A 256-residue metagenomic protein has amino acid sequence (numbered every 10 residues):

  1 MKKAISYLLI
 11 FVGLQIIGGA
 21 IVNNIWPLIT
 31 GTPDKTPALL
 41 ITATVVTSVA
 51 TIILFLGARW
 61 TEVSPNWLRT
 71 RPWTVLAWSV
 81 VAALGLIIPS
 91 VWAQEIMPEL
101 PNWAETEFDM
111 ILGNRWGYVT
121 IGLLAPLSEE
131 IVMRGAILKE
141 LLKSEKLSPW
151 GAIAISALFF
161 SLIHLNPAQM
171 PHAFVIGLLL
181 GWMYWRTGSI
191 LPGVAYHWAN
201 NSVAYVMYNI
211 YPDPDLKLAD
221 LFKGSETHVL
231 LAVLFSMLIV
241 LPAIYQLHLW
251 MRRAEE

Functional and structural regions predicted by a protein language model:
I5-L9, I41, L76-V80, R115 (+5 more regions): Hydrophobic alpha-helical transmembrane segments
I10-A58, V75-S79, A232-V233: Alpha-helical transmembrane segments in multi-pass membrane proteins
I10-G13, L124, I155-F159, P171 (+3 more regions): Hydrophobic residues within alpha-helical transmembrane segments of multi-pass solute transporters/permease subunits
W26, D34-A38, E62-S128, L138-K143 (+1 more regions): Juxtamembrane helix-loop-helix connectors linking adjacent transmembrane helices in multi-pass membrane enzymes
I53-V63, M183-T187, L241-R252: Structural signal for the C-terminal ends of transmembrane alpha-helices and the immediately following loop
S128-I155, W182-S189: Membrane-interface helix/loop boundary segments of multi-pass membrane proteins
L162-A168: Membrane-interface helix caps and helix-loop-helix hairpins in membrane proteins
W198-E256: C-terminal membrane module of polytopic membrane proteins
